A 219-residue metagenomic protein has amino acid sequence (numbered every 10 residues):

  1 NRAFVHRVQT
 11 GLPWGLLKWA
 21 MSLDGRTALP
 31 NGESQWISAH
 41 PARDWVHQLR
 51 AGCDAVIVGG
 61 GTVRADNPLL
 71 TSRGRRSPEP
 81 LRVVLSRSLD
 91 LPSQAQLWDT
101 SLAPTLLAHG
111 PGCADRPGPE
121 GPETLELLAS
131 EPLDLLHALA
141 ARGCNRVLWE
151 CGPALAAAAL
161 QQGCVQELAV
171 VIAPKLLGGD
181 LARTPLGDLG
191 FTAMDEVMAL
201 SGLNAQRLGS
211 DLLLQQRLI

Functional and structural regions predicted by a protein language model:
A3-R146, A154-A157: Active-site ligand-binding patch in enzyme domains
L69-L70, G179-L181, S201-L208: A short, terminal or domain-edge coil/loop segment
P80, L102, C144-R146, V165-E167 (+2 more regions): Active-site lining segments that contact anionic ligands and/or coordinate catalytic metals
P111-C113, L133, G187-I219: Conserved histidine-centered catalytic loops in small-molecule metabolism enzymes
G152, V171-P174, L208: Short, loop-centered acidic/histidine patches that primarily coordinate divalent metals
Q162-L200: Flexible, gly/pro- and Lys/Arg-enriched active-site loops
